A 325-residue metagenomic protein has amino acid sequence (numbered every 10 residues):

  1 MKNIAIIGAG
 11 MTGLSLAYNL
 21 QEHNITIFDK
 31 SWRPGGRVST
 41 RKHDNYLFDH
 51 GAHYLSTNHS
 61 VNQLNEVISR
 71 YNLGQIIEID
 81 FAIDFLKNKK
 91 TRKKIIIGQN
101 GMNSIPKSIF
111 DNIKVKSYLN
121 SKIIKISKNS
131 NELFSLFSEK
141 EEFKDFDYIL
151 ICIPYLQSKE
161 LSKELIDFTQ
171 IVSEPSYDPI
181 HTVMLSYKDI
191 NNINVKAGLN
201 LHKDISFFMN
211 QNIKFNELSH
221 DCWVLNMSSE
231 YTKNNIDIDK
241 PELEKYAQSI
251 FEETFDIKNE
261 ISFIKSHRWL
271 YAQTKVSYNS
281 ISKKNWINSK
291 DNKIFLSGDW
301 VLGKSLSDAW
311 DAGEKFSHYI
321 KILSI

Functional and structural regions predicted by a protein language model:
M1-T12: Beta1/beta-strand and adjacent pyrophosphate-binding region of the FAD-binding site in flavoprotein oxidoreductases
I7, N19-H43: Glycine-rich FAD pyrophosphate-binding loop
N19, T40-F81: N-terminal FAD cofactor-binding segment of flavoenzymes
G35-G36, F146-K196, I257: Central helical "cap/lid" subdomain
Y54-N62, K87-F110, D237-L243: Short beta-strand to alpha-helix junction loop
L119-F134: A conserved short coil-to-beta-strand element within the FAD-binding core of flavoproteins
M184-N235, Y246, I250-F255: Active-site substrate-recognition segment that forms the wall of the catalytic cavity or substrate channel
E252-N292: Flavin (FAD/FMN) cofactor-binding core of flavoprotein oxidoreductases
